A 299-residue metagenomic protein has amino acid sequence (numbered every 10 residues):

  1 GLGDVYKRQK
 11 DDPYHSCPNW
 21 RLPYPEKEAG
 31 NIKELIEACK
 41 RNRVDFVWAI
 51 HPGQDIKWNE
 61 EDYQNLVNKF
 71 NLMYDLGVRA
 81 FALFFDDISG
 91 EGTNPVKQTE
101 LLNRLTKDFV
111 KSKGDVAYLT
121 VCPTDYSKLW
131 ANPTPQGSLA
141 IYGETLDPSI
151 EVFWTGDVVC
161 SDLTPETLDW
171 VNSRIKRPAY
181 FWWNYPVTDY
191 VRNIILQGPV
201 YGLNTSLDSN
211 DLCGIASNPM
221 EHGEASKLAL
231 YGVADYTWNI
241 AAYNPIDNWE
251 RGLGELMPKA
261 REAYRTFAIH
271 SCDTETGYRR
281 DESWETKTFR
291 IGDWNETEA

Functional and structural regions predicted by a protein language model:
G1, P13-K40: Aromatic- and glycine-enriched glycan-recognition loops and surfaces that form the carbohydrate-binding subsites
L2-Y6: Short, small-residue-biased leader/transition segments that mark boundaries at the very start of proteins
H15-K27, I50-Y63, F84-Q98, D125-K128 (+1 more regions): The substrate-binding groove and active-site-proximal loops of carbohydrate-active enzymes, especially glycoside
P23, I88-I246: Catalytic-core regions of glycoside hydrolase
E34-E60: Substrate-binding cleft and catalytic face of glycoside hydrolase catalytic domains, especially the flexible beta-alpha
N42-D45, G77-A80, G114-A117, P148-I150: Loop/turn elements at helix/coil->beta-strand transitions in domains of secreted/extracellular proteins
N59-F84, K97-F109: An active-site-proximal structural segment forming one wall of the substrate-binding cleft that immediately precedes
A242-A299: C-terminal functional modules
